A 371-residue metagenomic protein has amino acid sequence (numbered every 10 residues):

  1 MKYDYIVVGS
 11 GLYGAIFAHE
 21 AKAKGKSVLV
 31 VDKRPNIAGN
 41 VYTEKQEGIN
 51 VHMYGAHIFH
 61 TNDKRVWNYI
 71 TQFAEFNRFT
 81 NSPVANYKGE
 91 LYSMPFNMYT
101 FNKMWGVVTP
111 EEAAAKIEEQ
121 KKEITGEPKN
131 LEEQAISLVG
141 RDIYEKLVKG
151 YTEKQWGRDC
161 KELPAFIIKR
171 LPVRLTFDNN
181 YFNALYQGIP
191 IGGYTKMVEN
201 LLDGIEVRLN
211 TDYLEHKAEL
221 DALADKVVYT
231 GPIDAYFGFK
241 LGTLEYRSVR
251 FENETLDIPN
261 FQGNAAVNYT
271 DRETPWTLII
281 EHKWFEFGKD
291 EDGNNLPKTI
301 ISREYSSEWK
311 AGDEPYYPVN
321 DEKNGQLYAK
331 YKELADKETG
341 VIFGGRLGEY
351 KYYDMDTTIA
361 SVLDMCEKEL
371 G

Functional and structural regions predicted by a protein language model:
Y3, G25, I205, L223-D225 (+1 more regions): Short, well-ordered alpha-helix to beta-strand connector turns
Y3-V30, C366: N-terminal Rossmann-like FAD-binding beta1-loop-alpha1 element of flavoenzymes
H19-E47: Glycine-rich FAD pyrophosphate-binding loop
K24, L214-L334: Mid-domain catalytic core of redox enzymes that form a hydrophobic substrate pocket/lid adjacent to a catalytic redox
A38-N40, S93-M94, Y144, Q155-C160 (+5 more regions): Short catalytic/ligand-binding loop motif for oxyanion handling, primarily in non-cytosolic enzymes, centered on
V41-V51, F59-A113, L171-T176: A conserved beta-strand/loop capping segment in the N-terminal third of enzymes that catalyze redox or closely related
A85-Y92, Y99-K226, T230, A235-F237: Active-site/ligand-binding neighborhood in enzyme catalytic cores
E314-G371: C-terminal catalytic lobe of FAD-dependent flavoproteins
